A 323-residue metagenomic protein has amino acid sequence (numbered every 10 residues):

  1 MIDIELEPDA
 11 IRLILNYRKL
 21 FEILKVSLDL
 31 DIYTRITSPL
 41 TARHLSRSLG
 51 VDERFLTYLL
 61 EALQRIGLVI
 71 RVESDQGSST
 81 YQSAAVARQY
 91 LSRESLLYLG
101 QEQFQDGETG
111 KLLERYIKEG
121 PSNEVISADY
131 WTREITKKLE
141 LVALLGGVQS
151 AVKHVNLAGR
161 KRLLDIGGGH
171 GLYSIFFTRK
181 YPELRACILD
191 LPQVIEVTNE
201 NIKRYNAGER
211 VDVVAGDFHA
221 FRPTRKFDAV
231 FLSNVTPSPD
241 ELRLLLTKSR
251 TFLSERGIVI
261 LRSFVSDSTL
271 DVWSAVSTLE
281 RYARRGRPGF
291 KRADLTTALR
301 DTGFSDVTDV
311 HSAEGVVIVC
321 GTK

Functional and structural regions predicted by a protein language model:
M1-K111: N-terminal accessory segments
G159-G169: Conserved class I S-adenosyl-L-methionine
H170-P182: Conserved SAM-binding loop of SAM-dependent methyltransferases across substrates and taxa, primarily the Class I
H219-V230: A short acidic, Gly/Pro-enriched loop at the edge of an enzyme's catalytic core that lines a small-molecule cofactor
D228-L242: A short SAM/SAH-binding and catalytic strip from SAM-dependent methyltransferases
R243-E255: A short glycine-rich, Lys/Arg-flanked "PGG" loop and its adjoining helix->strand segment in the class I
R256-F264: Conserved beta-strand signature within the Rossmann-like core of class I S-adenosyl-L-methionine
S266-R285: Short, glycine-/aromatic-enriched active-site segment of Class I SAM-dependent methyltransferases
